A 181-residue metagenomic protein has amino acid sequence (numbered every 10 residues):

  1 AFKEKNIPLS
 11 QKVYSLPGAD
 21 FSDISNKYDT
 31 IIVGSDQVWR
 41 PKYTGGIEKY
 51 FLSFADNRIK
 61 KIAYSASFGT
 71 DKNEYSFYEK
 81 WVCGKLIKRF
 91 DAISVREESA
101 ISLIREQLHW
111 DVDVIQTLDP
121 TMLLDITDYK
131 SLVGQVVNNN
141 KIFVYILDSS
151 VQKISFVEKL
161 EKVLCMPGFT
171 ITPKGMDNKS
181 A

Functional and structural regions predicted by a protein language model:
A1-K85, S155: Aromatic- and Gly/Pro-rich donor/ligand-binding loops that form nucleotide- or phosphate-bearing donor binding pockets
I24-K27, A55-R58, D128-K141: Nucleotide-sugar donor-binding and catalytic loop/hinge architecture of NDP-sugar-dependent glycosyltransferases
V38, S99-A100: Alpha-helix capping/helix-boundary segments
A63-T70, I101-I104, I146, K153-A181: Catalytic donor nucleotide-activated moiety binding site of glycosyltransferases and closely related
K72-F77, M122-Q135: Acidic anion/phosphate-binding donor-loop and adjacent secondary structure in glycosyltransferase catalytic cores
F90-E97: A short beta-strand/loop micro-motif in the catalytic core of glycosyltransferases that engages the nucleotide-sugar
I101-T121: Helix-loop-beta element that forms the nucleotide-linked donor phosphate-binding surface in glycosyltransferases
V114-T121, I126, M176-A181: Donor nucleotide-activated moiety binding/catalytic core segment of transferases that use nucleotide-activated donors
